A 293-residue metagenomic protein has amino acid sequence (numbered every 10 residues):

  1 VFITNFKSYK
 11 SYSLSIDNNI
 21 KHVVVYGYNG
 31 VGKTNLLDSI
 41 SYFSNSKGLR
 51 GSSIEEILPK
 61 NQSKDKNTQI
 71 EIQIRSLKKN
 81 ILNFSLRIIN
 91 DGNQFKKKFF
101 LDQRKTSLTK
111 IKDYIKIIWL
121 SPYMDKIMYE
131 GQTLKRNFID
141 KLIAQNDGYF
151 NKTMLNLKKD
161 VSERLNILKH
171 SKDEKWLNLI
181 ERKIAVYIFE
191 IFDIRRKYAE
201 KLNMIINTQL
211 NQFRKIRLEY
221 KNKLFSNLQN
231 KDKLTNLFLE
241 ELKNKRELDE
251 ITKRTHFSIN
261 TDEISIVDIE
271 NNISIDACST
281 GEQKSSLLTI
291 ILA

Functional and structural regions predicted by a protein language model:
V1-Y28, Y42, K175-A293: Conserved NTPase motor "head" modules and their coupling/switch loops across ABC/AAA+ ATPases, GTPases, and GHKL ATPases
Y9, G30, L101, L108-K112 (+6 more regions): N-proximal short alpha-helices
N18-N19, V24, S52, K135 (+2 more regions): Hydrophobic alpha-helical segments
K33: Conserved lysine of the Walker
Y42-N45, N166: Regular, well-ordered alpha-helical segments
N45-L134, D140-N146, F150, N203 (+2 more regions): Nucleotide-state sensing region of NTPase/ATPase domains
L120, D125-I216, K221: An accessory alpha-helical subdomain
